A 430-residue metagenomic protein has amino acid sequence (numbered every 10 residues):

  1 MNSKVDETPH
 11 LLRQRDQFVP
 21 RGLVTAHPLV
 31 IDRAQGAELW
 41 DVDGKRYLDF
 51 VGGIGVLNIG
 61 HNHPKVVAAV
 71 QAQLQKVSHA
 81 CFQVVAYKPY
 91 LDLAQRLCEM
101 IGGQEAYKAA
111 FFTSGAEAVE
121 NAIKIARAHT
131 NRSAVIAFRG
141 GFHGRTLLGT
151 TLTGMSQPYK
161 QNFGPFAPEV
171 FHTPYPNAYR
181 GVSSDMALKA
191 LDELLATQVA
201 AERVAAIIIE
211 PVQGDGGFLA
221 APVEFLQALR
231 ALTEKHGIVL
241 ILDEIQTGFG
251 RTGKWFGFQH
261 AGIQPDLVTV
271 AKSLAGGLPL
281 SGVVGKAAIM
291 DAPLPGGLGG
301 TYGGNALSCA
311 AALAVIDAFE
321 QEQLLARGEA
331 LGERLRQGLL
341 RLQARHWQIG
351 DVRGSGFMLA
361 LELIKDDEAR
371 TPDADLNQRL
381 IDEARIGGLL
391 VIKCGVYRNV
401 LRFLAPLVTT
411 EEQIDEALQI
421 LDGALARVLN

Functional and structural regions predicted by a protein language model:
N2-N430: Conserved N-terminal phosphate-binding loop of PLP-dependent enzymes in the Aspartate aminotransferase
